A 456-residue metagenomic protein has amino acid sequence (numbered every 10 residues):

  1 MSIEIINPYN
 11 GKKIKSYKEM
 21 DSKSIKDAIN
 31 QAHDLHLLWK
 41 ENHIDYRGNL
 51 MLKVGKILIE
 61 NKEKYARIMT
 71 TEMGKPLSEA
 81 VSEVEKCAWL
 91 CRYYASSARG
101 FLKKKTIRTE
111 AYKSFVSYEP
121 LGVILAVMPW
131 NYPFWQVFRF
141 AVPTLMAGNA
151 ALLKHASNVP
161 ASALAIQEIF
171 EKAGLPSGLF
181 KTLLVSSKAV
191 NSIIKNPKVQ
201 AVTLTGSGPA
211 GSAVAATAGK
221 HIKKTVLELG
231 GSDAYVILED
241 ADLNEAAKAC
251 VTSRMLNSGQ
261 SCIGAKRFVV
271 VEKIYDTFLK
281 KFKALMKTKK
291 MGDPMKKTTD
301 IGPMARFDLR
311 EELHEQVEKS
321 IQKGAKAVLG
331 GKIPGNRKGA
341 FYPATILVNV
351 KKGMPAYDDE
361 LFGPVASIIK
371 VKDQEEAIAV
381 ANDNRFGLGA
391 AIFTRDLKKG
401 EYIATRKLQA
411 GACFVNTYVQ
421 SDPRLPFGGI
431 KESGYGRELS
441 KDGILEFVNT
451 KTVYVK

Functional and structural regions predicted by a protein language model:
M1-Y112, A305: N-terminal Rossmann-like NAD(P)+-binding subdomain of aldehyde/semialdehyde dehydrogenases
P8, S22-I25, I44, K62 (+5 more regions): Residues at or immediately preceding the N-termini of alpha-helices
N10-S16, V199, K290, Q322 (+2 more regions): Conserved C-terminal structural/oligomerization subdomain of aldehyde/semialdehyde dehydrogenase
G11, A32, R47, M69 (+10 more regions): Residue-level signal for inorganic ion chemistry
I14, P209-K351, V415: ALDH superfamily catalytic-core signature
K15-M20, D34-E41, A126, Y235-L238 (+5 more regions): Short, well-ordered beta-strand elements within core beta-sheets of diverse protein domains
H36, K40, G55-L58, K62 (+20 more regions): Structural signal for hydrophobic packing residues in well-ordered secondary-structure cores of soluble enzyme domains
K103, I107-E245, V371: Rossmann-like NAD(P) dinucleotide-binding subdomain of oxidoreductase/dehydrogenase enzymes
